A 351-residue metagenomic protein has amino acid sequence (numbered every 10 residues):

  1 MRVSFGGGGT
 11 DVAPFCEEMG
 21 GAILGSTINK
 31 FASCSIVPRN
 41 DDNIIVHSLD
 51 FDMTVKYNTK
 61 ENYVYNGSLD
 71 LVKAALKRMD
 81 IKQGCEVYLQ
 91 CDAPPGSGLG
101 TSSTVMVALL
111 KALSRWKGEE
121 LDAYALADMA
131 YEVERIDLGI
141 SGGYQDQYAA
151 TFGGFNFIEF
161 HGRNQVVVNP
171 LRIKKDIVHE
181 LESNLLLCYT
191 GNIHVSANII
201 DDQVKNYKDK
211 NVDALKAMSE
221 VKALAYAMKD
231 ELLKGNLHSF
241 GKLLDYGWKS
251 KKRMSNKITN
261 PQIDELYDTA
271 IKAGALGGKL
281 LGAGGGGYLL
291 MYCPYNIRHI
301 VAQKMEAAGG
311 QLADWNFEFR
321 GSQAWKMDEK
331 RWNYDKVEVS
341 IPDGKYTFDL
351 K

Functional and structural regions predicted by a protein language model:
M1-G6, D11-E17, I23-G25, F31-I81 (+3 more regions): C-terminal nucleotide
L76-S97, M129: Glycine- and acidic-rich phosphate- and metal-coordinating loops
C85-E86, D122, I140: Short, surface-exposed helix-loop/turn micro-motifs enriched in polar/charged residues
Q90, D122-A125: Extended low-polarity, hydrophobic cluster-rich segments
S97-G100, S255: Short helix-coil transition sites and intra-membrane helix breaks within transmembrane domains of multi-pass
L99-E119, A123: DPxDG-like acidic metal-binding loop motif
G286: Glycine-rich active-site/cofactor-binding loop and its immediate structural neighborhood
